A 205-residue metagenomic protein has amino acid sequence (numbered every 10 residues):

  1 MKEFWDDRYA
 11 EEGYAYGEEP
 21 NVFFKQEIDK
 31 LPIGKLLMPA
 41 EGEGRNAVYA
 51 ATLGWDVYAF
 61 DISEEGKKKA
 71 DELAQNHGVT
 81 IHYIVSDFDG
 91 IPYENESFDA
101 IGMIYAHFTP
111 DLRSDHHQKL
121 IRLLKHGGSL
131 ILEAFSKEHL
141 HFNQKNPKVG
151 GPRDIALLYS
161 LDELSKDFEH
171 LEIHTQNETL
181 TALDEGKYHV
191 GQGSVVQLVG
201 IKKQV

Functional and structural regions predicted by a protein language model:
M1-L31: Conserved class I S-adenosyl-L-methionine
S63-E65: Conserved SAM/SAH-binding beta-strand->alpha-helix loop
H77-D89: Conserved SAM-binding strand-loop segment of SAM-dependent methyltransferases
D89-A100: A short acidic, Gly/Pro-enriched loop at the edge of an enzyme's catalytic core that lines a small-molecule cofactor
D99-S114: A short SAM/SAH-binding and catalytic strip from SAM-dependent methyltransferases
S114-H126: A short glycine-rich, Lys/Arg-flanked "PGG" loop and its adjoining helix->strand segment in the class I
G127-F135: Conserved beta-strand signature within the Rossmann-like core of class I S-adenosyl-L-methionine
I155-E178, Q197: Short alpha-helix
